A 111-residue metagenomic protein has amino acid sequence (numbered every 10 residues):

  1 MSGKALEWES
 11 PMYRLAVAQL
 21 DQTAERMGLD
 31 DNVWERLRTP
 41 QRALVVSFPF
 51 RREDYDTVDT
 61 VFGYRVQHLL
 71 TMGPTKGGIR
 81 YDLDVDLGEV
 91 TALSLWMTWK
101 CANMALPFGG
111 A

Functional and structural regions predicted by a protein language model:
M1-A111: N-terminal ligand-binding/catalytic initiation module
